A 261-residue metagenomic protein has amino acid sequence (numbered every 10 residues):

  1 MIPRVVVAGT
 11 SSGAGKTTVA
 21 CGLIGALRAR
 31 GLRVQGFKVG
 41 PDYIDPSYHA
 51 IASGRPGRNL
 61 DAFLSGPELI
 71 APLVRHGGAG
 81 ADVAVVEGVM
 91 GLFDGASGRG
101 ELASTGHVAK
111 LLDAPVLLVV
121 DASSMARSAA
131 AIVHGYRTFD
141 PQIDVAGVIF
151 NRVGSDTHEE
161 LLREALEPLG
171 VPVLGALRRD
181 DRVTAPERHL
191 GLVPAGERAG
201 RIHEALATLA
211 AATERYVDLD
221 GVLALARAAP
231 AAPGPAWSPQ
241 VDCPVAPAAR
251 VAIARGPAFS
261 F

Functional and structural regions predicted by a protein language model:
M1-P3, P244-R250: A short, charged/proline- and glycine-enriched loop that marks the coil->beta-strand transition at the N-terminal
I2-A14, T18, I24-L112, V116 (+2 more regions): ATP-dependent carboxylate-amine ligase catalytic core
G40-P41, M90, R152, R178-V183 (+1 more regions): Glycine-rich beta-alpha junction loops
V119, L209, A254: Thr-Gly-centered strand-to-loop micro-motif
S123, R152-S155, P257-S260: Short histidine/acidic/glycine/proline-rich micro-motifs that form metal- and phosphate-coordinating active-site loops
A126-D242: Internal gly/pro-rich beta-alpha loop/helix module that stabilizes soluble enzyme cofactors or their anionic handles
A249, I253-F261: Glycine-rich phosphate/diphosphate-binding loop of Rossmann-like nucleotide-binding domains
